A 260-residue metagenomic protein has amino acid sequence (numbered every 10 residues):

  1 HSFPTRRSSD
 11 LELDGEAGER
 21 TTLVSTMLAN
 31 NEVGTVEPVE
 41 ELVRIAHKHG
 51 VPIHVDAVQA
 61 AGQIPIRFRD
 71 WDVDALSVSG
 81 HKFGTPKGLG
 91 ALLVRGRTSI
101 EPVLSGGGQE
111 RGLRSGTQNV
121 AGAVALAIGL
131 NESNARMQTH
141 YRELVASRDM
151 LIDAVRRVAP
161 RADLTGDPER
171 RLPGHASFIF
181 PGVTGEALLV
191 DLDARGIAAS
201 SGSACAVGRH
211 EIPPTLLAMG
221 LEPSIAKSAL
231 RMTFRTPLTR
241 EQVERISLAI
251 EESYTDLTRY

Functional and structural regions predicted by a protein language model:
H1-T5: Single conserved hydrophobic/aromatic residue that forms the stacking wall/gate of nucleotide- or nucleobase-binding
R6-Y260: Pyridoxal 5′-phosphate
